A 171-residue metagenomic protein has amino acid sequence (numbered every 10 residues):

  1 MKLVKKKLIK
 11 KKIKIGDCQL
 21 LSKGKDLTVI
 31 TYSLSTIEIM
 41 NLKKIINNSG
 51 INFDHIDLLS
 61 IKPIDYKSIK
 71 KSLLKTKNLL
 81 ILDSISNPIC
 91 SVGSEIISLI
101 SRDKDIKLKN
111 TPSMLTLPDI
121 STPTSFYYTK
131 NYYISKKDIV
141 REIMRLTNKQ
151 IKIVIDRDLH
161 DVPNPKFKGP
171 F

Functional and structural regions predicted by a protein language model:
M1-F171: Thiamine diphosphate
